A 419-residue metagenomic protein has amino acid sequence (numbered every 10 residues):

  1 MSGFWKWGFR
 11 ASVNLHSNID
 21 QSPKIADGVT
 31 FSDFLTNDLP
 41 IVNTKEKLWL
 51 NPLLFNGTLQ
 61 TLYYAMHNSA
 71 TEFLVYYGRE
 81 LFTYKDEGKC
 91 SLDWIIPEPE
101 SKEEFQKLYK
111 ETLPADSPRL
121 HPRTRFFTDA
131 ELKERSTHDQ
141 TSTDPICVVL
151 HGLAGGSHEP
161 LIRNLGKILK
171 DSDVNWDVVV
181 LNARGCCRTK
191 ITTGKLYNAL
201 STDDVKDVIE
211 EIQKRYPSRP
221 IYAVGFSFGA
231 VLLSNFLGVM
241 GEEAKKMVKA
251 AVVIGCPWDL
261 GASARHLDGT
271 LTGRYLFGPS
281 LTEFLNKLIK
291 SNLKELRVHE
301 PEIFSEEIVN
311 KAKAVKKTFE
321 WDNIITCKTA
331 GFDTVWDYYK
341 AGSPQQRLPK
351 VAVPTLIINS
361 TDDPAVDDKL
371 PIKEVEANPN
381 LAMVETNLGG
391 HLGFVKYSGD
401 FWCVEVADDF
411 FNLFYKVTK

Functional and structural regions predicted by a protein language model:
M1-K89, I95-P114: N-terminal targeting or regulatory segments adjacent to alpha/beta-hydrolase or S9 domains
S2-I25, K214-T329: Alpha/beta-hydrolase-fold enzymes
P97-T192, E211-K214, L370: Short, surface-exposed "cap/lid" segments of acyl-processing enzymes
F127, E131, I324-R347: Active-site nucleophile elbow and catalytic-triad environment of alpha/beta-hydrolase enzymes
K195-Y216, N235: Alpha/beta-hydrolase active-site loop
V351, I357-N359, D363: Short beta-strand/loop motif that positions the catalytic acidic residue of the alpha/beta-hydrolase fold
D367-L381: Conserved loop-alpha-helix segment in the C-terminal half of the alpha/beta-hydrolase fold that carries the catalytic
M383, G389-F401: Catalytic histidine-centered segment of alpha/beta-hydrolase-like enzymes
